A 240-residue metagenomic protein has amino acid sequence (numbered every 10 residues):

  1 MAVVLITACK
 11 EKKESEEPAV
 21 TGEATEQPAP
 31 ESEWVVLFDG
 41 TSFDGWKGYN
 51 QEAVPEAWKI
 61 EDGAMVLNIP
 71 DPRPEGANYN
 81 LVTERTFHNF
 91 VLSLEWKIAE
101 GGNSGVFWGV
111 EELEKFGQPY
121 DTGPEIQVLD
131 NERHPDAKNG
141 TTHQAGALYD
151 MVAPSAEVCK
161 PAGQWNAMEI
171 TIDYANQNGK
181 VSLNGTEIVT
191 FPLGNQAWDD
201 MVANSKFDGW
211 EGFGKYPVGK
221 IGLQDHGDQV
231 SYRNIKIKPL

Functional and structural regions predicted by a protein language model:
M1-V3: Sec-dependent N-terminal signal peptides
C9-L240: Carbohydrate-interacting regions of secretory-pathway proteins
